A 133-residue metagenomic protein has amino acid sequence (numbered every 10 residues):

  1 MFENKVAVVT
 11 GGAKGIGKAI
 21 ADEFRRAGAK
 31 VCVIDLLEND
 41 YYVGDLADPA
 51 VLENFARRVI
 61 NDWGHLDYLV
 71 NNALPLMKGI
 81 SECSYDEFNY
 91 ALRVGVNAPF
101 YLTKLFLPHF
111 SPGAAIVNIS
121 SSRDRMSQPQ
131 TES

Functional and structural regions predicted by a protein language model:
F2-V31: Canonical Rossmann dinucleotide-binding motif of NAD(H)/NADP(H)-dependent dehydrogenases/reductases, specifically
A27-Y41: Conserved glycine-rich Rossmann-like NAD(P)H-binding loop of the short-chain dehydrogenase/reductase
V43-F55, Y85: The beta1-alpha1 cofactor-binding region of Rossmann-like NAD(H)/NADP(H)-dependent oxidoreductases
N72-M77: Conserved NAD(P)H cofactor-binding loop of Rossmann-fold oxidoreductase domains
G79-N89: Substrate-binding pocket helix/loop in short-chain dehydrogenase/reductase
T103-K104: A short, exposed helix-loop element centered on a Lys and neighboring polar residues
V117-S133: Catalytic loop of short-chain dehydrogenase/reductase
